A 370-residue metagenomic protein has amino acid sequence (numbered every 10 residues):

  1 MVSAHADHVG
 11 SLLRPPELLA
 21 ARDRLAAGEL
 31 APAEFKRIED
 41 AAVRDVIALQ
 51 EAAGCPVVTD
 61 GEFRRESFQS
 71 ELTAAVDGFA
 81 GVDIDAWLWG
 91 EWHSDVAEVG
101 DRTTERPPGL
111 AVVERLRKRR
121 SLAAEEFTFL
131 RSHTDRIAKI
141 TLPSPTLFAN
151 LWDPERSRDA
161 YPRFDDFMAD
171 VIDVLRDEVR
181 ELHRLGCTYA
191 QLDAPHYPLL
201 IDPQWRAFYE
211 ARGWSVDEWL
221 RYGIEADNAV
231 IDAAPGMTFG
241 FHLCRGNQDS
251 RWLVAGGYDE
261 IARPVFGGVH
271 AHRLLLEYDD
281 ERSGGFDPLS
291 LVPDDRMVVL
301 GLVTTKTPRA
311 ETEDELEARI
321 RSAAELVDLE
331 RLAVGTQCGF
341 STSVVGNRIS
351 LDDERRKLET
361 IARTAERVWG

Functional and structural regions predicted by a protein language model:
M1-G370: Domain-level signal for soluble alpha/beta catalytic cores
